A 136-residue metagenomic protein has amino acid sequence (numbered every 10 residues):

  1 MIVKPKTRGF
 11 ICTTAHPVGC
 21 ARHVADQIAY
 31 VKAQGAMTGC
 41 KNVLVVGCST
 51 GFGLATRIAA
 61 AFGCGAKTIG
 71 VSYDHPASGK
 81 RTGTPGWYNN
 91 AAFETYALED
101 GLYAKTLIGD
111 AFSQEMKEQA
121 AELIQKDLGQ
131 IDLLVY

Functional and structural regions predicted by a protein language model:
M1-V45, G63-C64, H75-P76, L98-G101 (+2 more regions): Non-catalytic terminal and boundary segments that flank Rossmann-like NAD(P)-dependent oxidoreductase
A29-Y30, F52-T56, A92, M116-I124: Short alpha-helical segments and helix-capping/turn motifs at coil-helix boundaries
V45-V46, Y136: Structural signature of the Rossmann-like NAD(P)-dependent dehydrogenase/reductase core
S49: N-terminal Rossmann NAD(P)H-binding glycine-rich loop of SDR-like oxidoreductase domains
G53-G70: Histidine-anchored nucleotide/phosphate-binding helix
G65-A104: Glycine-rich phosphate-binding loop and adjoining beta1-alpha1-beta2 segment of Rossmann-like nucleotide-binding folds
L102-K105, E118-Y136: A glycine-rich helix->loop->beta "capping" turn within Rossmann-like NAD(P)(H)-dependent oxidoreductase domains
A111: Hydrophobic anchor residue in the Rossmann-like NAD(P) cofactor-binding loop of oxidoreductases, predominantly
